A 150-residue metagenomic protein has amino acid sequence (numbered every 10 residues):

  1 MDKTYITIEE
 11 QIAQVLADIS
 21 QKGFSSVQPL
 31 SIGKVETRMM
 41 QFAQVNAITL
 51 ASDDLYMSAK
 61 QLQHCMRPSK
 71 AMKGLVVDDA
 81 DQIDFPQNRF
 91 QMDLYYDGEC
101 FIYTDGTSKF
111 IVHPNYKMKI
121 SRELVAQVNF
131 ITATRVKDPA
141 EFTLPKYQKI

Functional and structural regions predicted by a protein language model:
M1-I150: Ribonuclease/tRNase effector modules and their secretory precursors
